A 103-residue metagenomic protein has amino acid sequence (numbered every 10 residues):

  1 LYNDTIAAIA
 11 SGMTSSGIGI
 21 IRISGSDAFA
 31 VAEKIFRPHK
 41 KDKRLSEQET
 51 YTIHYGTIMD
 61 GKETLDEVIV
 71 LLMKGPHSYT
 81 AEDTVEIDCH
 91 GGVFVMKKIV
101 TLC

Functional and structural regions predicted by a protein language model:
L1-C103: A glycine-rich (often HGG/GG-containing) alpha/beta subdomain
